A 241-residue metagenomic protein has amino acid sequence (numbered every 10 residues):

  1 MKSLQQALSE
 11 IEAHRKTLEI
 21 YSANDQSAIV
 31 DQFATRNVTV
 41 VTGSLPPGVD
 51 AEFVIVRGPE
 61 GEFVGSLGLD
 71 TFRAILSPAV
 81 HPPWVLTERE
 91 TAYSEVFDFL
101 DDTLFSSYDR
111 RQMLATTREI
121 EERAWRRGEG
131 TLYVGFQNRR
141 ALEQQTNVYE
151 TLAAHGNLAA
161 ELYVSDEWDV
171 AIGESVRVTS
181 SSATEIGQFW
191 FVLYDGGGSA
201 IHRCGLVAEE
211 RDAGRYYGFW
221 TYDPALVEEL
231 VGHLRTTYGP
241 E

Functional and structural regions predicted by a protein language model:
M1-E241: PLD/PLD-like phosphodiesterase catalytic module centered on the HKD motif
